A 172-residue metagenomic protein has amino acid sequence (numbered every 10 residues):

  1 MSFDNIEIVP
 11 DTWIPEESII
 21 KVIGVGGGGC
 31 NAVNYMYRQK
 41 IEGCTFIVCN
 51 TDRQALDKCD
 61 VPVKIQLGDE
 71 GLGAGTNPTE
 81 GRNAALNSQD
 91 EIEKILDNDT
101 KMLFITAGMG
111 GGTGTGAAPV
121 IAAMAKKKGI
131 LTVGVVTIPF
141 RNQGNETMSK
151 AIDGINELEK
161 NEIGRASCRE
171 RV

Functional and structural regions predicted by a protein language model:
M1-R171: Tubulin/FtsZ superfamily GTPase core signature
